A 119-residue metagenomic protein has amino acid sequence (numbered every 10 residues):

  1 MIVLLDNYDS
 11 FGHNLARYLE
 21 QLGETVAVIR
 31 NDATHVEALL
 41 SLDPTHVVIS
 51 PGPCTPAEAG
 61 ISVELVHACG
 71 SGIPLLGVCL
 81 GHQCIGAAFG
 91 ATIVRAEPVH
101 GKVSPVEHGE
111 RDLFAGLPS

Functional and structural regions predicted by a protein language model:
M1-S71, L80: N-terminal beta1-alpha1 cap of cysteine-dependent amidohydrolase-like domains
P44-G116: Cysteine-nucleophile active-site neighborhood
